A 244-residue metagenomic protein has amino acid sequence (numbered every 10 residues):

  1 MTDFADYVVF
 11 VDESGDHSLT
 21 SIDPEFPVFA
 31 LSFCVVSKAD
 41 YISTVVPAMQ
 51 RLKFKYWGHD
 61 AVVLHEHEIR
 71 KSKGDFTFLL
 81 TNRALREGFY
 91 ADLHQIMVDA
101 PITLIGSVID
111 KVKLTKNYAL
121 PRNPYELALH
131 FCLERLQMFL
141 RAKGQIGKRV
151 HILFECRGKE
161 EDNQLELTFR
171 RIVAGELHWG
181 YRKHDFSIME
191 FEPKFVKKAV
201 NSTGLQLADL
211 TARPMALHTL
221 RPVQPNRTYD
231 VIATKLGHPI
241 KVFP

Functional and structural regions predicted by a protein language model:
M1-P244: Phosphate-ester processing/binding pockets and catalytic centers
